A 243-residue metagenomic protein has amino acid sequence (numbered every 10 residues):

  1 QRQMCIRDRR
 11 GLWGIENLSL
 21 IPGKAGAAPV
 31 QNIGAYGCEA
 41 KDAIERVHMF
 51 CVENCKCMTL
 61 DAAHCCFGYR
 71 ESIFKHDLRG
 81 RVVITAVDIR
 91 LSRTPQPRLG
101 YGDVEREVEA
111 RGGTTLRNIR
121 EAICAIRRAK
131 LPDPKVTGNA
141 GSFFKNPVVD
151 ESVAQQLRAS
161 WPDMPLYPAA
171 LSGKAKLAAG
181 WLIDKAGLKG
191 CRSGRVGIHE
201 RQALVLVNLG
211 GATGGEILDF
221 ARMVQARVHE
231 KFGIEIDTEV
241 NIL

Functional and structural regions predicted by a protein language model:
Q1-I6: Short, small-residue-biased leader/transition segments that mark boundaries at the very start of proteins
L12, G214-I217: Beta-rich strand-turn-strand
I15-H48: A gly/ser-rich beta-alpha-beta helix-loop segment of oxidoreductase catalytic cores
C57-G215, K231-L243: Phosphate/pyrophosphate- and phosphate-bearing ligand-binding catalytic cores of soluble enzymes
